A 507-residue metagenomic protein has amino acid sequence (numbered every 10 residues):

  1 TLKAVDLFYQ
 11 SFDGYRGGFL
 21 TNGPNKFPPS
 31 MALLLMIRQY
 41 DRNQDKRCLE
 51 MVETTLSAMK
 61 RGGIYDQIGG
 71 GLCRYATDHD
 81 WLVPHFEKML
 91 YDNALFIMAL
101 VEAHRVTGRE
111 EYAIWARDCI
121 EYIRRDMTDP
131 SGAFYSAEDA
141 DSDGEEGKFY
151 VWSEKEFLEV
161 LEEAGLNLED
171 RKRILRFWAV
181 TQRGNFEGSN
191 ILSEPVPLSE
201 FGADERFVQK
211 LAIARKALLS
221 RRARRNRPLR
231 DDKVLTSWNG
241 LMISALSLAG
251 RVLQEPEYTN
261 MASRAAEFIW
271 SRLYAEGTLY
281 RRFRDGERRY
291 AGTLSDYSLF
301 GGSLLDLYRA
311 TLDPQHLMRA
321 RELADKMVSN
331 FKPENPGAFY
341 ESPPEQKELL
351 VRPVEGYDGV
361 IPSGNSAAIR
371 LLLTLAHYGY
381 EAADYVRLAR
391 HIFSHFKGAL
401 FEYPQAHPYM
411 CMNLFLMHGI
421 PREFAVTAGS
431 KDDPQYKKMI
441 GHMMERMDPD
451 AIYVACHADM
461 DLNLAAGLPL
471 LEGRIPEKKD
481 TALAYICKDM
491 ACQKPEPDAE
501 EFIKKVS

Functional and structural regions predicted by a protein language model:
T1-S507: Glycan-recognition and catalytic cores of secretory/periplasmic carbohydrate-active enzymes
